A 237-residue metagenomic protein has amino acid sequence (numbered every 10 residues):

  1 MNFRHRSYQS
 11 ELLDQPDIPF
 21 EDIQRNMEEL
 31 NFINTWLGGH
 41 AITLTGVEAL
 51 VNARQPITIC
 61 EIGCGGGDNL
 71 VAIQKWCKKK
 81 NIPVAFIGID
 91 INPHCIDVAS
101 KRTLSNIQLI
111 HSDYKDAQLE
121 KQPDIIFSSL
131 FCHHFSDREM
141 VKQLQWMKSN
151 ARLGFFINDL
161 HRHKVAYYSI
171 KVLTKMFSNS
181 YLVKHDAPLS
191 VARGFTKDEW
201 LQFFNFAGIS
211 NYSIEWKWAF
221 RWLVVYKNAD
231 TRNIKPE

Functional and structural regions predicted by a protein language model:
M1-E28: N-terminal, positively charged/glycine-rich alpha-helical extensions of SAM-dependent methyltransferases
F20-G46, L50: Class I SAM-dependent methyltransferase Rossmann-like catalytic core, especially the SAM/SAH-binding loop
C60, G66-D116: Class I SAM-dependent methyltransferase SAM/SAH-binding core
F127: A conserved beta-strand element that flanks and buttresses the S-adenosyl-L-methionine
F135-W146: A short, conserved alpha-helix within the catalytic core of class I
R152-L160: Conserved beta-strand signature within the Rossmann-like core of class I S-adenosyl-L-methionine
L160-F204: C-terminal alpha-helical "lid/dimerization" subdomain adjacent to the S-adenosyl-L-methionine
R193, K197-N228, E237: Conserved Class I S-adenosyl-L-methionine
